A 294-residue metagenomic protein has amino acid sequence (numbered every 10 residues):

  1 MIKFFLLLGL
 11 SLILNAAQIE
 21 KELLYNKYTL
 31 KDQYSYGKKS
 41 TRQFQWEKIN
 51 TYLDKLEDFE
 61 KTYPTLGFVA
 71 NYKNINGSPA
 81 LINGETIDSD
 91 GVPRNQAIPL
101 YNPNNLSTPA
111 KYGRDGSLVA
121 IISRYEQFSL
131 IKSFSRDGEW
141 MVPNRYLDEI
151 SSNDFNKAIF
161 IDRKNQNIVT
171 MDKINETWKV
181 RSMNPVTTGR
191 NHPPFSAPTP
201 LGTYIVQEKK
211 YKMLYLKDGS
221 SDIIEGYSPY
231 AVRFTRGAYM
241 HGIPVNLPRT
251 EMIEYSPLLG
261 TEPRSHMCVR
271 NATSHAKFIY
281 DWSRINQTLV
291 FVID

Functional and structural regions predicted by a protein language model:
M1-L7: Sec-dependent signal peptide recognition, specifically the positively charged N-region followed immediately by
L7-A16: Hydrophobic h-region of N-terminal signal peptides that target proteins for export in Gram-negative bacteria
Q18-F59, M213-D294: Exported/periplasmic cell-wall-interacting domains
I19-A70, K111-Y146: SH3/SH3-like beta-barrel superfamily modules
N74-N156: Non-catalytic extracellular/periplasmic "stalk" and linker regions immediately N-terminal to catalytic or recognition
S107-Y112, F195, I279-W282: Short, surface-exposed secondary-structure edge patches
D115, P200-L201, I285-N286: Short, flexible surface segments
R124, P143-T250: Gly/Pro-biased beta-strand-loop elements
